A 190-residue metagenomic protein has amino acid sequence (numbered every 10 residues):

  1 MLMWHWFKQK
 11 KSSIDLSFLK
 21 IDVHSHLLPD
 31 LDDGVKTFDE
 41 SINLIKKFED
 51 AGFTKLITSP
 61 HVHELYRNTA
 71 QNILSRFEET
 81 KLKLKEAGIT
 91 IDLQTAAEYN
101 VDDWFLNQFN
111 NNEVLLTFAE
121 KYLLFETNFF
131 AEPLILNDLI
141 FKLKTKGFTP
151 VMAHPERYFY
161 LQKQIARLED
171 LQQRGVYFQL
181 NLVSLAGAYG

Functional and structural regions predicted by a protein language model:
L2-T90, E169-D170: An N-terminally biased module of ancient metal coordination in phosphate/nucleic-acid-related enzymes
W4, S12, T69-Q179: Extended substrate/RNA-proximal surfaces in nucleic-acid metabolism proteins
S25, H61-V62, E98-Y99, P155 (+1 more regions): Active-site metal-binding loops of divalent metal-dependent hydrolases
L27-F38, L123-A131, L185: Active-site mouth loops of central-metabolism enzymes
A188-Y189: Glycine- and Gly-Pro-enriched alpha-helical subdomains that act as flexible, kink-prone "lid/hinge" or packing modules
